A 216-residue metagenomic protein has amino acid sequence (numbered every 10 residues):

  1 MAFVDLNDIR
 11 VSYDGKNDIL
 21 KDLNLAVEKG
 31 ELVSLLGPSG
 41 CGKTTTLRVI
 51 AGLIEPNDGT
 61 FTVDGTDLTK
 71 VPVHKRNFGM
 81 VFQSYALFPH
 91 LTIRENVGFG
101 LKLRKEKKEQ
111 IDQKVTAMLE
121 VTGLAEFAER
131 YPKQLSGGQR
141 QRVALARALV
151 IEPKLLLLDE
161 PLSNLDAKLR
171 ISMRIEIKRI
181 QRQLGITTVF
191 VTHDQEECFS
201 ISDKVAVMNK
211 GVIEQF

Functional and structural regions predicted by a protein language model:
K16-D18: Short coil-to-beta microelement around the adenine-binding A-loop and adjacent beta1/P-loop entry of ABC ATPase
L36-P38: The feature captures the beta-strand-to-loop junction immediately N-terminal to the Walker
T44-L47, V143: ABC ATPase nucleotide-binding domain helices that frame the ATP-binding cleft
A51: Helix-to-loop junction immediately C-terminal to a conserved catalytic motif
G59-D67: Conserved ABC transporter NBD signature motif
R76-G79, Q83-F216: ABC ATPase nucleotide-binding domains
